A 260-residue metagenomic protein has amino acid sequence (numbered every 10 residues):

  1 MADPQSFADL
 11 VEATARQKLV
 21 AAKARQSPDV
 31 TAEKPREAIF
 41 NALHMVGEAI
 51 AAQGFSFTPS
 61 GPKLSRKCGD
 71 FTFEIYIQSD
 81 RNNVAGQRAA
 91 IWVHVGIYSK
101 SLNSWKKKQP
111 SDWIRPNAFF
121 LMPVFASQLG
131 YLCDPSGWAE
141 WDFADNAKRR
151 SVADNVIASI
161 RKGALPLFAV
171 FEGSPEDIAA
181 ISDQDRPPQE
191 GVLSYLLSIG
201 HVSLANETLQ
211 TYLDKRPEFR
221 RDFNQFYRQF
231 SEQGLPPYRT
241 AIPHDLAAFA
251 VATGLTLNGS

Functional and structural regions predicted by a protein language model:
A2-I39, M45, P59, S65-S260: Intrinsically disordered, low-complexity regulatory regions enriched in serine/threonine/proline and acidic residues
A51-S60: Short secondary-structure junctions
